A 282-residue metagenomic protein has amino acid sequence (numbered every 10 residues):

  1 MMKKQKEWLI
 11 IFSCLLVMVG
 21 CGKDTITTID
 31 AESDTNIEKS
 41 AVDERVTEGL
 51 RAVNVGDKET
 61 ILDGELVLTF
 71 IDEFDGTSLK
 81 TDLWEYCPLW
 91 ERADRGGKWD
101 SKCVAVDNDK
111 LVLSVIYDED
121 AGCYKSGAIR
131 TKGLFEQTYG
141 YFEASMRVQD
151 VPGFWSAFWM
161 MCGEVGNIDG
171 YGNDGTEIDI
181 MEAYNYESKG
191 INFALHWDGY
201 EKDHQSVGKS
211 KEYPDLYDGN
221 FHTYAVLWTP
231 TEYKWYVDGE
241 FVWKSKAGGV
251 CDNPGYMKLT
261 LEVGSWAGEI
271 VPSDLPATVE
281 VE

Functional and structural regions predicted by a protein language model:
M2-L9: Bacterial N-terminal signal peptides that target proteins for export
I10-L15: Hydrophobic helical h-region of N-terminal Sec-dependent signal peptides in bacterial secretory/periplasmic proteins
M18-G20: C-terminal motif of bacterial Sec signal peptides marking the signal peptidase cleavage site
G22-D24: Bacterial signal peptide processing site
I26-A31, N36-E282: GH16 jelly-roll
